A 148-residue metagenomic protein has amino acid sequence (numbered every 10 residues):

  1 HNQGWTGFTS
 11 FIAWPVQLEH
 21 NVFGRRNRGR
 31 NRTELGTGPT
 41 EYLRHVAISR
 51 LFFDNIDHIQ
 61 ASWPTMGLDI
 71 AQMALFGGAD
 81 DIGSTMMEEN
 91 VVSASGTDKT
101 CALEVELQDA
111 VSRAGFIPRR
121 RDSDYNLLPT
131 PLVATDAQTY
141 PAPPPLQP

Functional and structural regions predicted by a protein language model:
N2-P148: Auxiliary Fe-S-binding modules of radical SAM enzymes
